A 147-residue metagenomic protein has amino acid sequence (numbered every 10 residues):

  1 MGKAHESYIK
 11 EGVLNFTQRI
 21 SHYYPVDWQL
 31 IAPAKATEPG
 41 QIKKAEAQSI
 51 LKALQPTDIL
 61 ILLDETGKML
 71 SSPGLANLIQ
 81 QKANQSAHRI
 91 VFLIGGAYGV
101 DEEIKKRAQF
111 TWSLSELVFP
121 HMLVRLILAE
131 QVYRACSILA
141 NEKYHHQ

Functional and structural regions predicted by a protein language model:
M1-L60: RNA substrate-binding interface of SAM-dependent RNA methyltransferases
Y8-G12, P73-G74, E103-K106, L123: Generic recognition of short, well-ordered alpha-helical segments
N15-F16, N77-Q80, A108-T111: Glycine-rich, phosphate-binding/catalytic loops in enzymes
Q18-H22, K82-A87, S137: Arginine/glycine-rich "motif VI" loop of SF2 helicases in the C-terminal RecA-like domain
K35-H88, Y98-K105: Portal/gating segments that form or line small-molecule/metal binding sites
G95: Rossmann-fold NAD(P)-binding glycine/threonine-rich loop
E102-H146: Structured adenosyl-cofactor binding patch, chiefly the S-adenosyl-L-methionine
